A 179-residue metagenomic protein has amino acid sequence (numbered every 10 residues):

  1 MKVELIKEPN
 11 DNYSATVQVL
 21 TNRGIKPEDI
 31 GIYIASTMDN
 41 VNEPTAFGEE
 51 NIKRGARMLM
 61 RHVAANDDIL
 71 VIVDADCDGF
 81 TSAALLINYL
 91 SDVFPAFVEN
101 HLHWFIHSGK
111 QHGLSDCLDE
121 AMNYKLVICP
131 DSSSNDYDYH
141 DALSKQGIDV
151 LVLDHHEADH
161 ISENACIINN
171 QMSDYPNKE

Functional and structural regions predicted by a protein language model:
M1-E179: Replace "Mg2+/Mn2+-dependent" with "divalent metal-dependent
